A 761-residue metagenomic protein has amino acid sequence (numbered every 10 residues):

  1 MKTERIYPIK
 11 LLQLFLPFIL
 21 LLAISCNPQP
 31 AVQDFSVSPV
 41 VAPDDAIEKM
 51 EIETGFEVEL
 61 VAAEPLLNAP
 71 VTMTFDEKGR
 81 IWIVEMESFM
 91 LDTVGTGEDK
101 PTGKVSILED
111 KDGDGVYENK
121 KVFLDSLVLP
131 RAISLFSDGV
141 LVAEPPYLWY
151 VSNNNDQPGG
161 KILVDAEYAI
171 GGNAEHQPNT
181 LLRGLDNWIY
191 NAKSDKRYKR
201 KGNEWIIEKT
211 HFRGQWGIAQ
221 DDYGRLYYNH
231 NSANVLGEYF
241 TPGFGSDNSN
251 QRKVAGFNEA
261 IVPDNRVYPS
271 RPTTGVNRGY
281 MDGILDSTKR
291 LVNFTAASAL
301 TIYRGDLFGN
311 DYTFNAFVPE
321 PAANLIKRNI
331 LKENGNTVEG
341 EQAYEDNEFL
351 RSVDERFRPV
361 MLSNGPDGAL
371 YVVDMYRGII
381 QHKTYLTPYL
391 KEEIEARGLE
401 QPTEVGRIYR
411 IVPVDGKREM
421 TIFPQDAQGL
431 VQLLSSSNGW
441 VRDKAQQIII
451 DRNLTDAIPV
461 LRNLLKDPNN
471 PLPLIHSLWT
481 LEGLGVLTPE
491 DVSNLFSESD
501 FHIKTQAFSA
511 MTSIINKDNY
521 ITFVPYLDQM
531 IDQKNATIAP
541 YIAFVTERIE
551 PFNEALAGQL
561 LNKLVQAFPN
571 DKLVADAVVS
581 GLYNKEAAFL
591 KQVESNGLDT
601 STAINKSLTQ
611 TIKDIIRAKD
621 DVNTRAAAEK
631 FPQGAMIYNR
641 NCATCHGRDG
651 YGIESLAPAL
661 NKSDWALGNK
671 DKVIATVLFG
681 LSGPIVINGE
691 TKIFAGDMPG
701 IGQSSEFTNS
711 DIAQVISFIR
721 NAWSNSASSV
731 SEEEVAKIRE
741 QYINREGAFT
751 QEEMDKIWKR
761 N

Functional and structural regions predicted by a protein language model:
L22-S25: C-terminal motif of bacterial Sec signal peptides marking the signal peptidase cleavage site
N27-G429, I450: Beta-propeller domains with acidic blade repeats across secreted/periplasmic ectodomains and cytosolic WD/CNH propellers
L362, V373, I408, G634-R648 (+2 more regions): The canonical Cys-X-X-Cys-His
K417-M420, R442-N453, L472-V486, D491-S497 (+6 more regions): Structural detector for internal amphipathic alpha-helices that build alpha-solenoid repeat scaffolds
F423-Q432, L454-K466, G485-S497, K517-I531 (+2 more regions): Amphipathic alpha-helical scaffolding segments comprising HEAT/armadillo-like alpha-solenoid repeats
G597-I604, E654-N661, S682-R745: Axial heme c-ligation environment in periplasmic c-type cytochrome domains
Q610-I637: Electrostatic cytochrome c docking/interface patches
A628-I653, L667-F679: Sequence/structural segment immediately N-terminal to covalent heme-attachment motifs in c-type and related
